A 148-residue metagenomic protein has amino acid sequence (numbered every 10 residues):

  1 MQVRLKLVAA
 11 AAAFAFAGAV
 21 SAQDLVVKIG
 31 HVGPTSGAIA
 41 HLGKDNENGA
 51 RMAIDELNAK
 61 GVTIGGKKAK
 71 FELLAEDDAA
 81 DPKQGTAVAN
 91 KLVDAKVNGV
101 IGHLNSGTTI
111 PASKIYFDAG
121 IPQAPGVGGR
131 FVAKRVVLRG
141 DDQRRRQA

Functional and structural regions predicted by a protein language model:
M1-A22: Gram-negative bacterial Sec-dependent N-terminal signal peptides
V20-H31, I64-K70: Immediate post-signal peptide segment of exported/extracytoplasmic ligand-binding proteins
G30-R51, E76-K83, L104-G107: Extracytoplasmic "Venus flytrap"
G33-I39, I54-G61, L92-K96, I101-L104 (+1 more regions): Sec/Tat-exported extracytoplasmic proteins
N48-E72: Signal peptide-proximal N-terminal region of secreted/periplasmic/extracellular or secretory-lumen proteins
T63-D78, V132-L138: Short beta-strand elements in bilobed, periplasmic/extracellular small-molecule ligand-binding domains
K68-D94, R145-A148: Structural motif
V97-A148: Extracytoplasmic ligand/sensor domains, especially the bilobed periplasmic-binding protein
